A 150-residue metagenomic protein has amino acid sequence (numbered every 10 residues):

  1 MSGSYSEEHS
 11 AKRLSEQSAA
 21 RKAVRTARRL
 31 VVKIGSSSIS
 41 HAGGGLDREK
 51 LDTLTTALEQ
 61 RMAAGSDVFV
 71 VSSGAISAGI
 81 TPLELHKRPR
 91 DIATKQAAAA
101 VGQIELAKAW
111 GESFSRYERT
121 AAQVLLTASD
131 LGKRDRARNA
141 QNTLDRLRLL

Functional and structural regions predicted by a protein language model:
M1-L150: Nucleotide/pyrophosphate-binding catalytic subdomain
